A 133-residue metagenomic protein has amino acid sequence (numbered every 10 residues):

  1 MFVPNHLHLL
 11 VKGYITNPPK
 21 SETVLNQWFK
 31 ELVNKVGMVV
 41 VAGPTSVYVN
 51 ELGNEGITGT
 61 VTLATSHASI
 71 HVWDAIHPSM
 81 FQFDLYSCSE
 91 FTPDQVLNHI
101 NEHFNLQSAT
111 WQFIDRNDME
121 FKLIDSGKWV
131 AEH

Functional and structural regions predicted by a protein language model:
M1-H133: Polybasic/polar functional segments that serve as interface/processing modules
